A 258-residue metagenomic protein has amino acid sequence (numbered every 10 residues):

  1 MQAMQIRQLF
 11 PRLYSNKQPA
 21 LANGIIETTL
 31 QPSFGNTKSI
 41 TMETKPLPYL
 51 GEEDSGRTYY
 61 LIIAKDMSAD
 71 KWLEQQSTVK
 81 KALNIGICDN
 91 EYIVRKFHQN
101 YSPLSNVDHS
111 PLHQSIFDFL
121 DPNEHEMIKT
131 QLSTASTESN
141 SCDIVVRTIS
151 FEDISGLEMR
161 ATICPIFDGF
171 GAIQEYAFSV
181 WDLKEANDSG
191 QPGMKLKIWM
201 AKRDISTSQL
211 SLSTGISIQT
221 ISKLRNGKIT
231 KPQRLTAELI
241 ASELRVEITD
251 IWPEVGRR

Functional and structural regions predicted by a protein language model:
M1, N100-L112, V246: PAS/PAS-like sensory domain cap-loop motif
Q2-N36, L120-S150: Terminal output helix/cap of sensory domains in signal transduction proteins
M42-Y60, A161-Y176: Short loop/turn elements at sensory-signaling interfaces that couple input to output
K65-W72, D182-A186: PAS-associated C-terminal cap
S68-L104: Sensory modules in modular signal-transduction proteins
W181-I205: A short, Lys/Arg-rich alpha-helix, primarily the initiator
I216-K231: Recognition helix of helix-turn-helix/homeodomain-like DNA-binding domains that insert into the DNA major groove
L235-D250: DNA major-groove recognition helix of helix-turn-helix/homeodomain DNA-binding modules
